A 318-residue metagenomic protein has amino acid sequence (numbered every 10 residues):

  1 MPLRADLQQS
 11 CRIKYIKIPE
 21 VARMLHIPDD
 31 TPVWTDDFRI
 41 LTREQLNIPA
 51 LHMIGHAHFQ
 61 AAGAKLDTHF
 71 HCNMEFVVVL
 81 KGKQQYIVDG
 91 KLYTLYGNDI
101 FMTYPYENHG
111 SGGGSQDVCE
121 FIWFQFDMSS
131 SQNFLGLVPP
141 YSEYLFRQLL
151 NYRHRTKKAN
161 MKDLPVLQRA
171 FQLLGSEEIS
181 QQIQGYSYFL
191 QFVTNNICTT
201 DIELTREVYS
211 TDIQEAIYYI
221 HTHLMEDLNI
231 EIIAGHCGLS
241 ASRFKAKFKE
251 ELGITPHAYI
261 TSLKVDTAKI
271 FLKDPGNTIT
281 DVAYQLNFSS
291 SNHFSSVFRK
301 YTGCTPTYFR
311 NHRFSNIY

Functional and structural regions predicted by a protein language model:
M1-I100, E107, S115, P140-Y144 (+3 more regions): Generic protein-terminus/edge-of-domain signal
L80, I197, H221-M225, K269-K273: Short, locally clustered residues in the helix-turn-helix/winged-helix DNA-binding domain
Y106-S131: Ligand-binding loop in jelly-roll beta-barrel domains
I122-F124, S129-N133, L150-Y218: An amphipathic alpha-helical interaction segment
Q132-P140: Short, charged, solvent-exposed linker or helix-capping segments at domain edges/interfaces that act as flexible hinges
T200, H221, E226-V265, N277 (+1 more regions): Basic/polar phosphate-binding segments, predominantly the helix-turn-helix DNA-binding elements of transcriptional
T211-Y219, I260, K264-I270: Pre-recognition alpha-helix immediately N-terminal to the DNA-recognition helix within helix-turn-helix or winged-helix
